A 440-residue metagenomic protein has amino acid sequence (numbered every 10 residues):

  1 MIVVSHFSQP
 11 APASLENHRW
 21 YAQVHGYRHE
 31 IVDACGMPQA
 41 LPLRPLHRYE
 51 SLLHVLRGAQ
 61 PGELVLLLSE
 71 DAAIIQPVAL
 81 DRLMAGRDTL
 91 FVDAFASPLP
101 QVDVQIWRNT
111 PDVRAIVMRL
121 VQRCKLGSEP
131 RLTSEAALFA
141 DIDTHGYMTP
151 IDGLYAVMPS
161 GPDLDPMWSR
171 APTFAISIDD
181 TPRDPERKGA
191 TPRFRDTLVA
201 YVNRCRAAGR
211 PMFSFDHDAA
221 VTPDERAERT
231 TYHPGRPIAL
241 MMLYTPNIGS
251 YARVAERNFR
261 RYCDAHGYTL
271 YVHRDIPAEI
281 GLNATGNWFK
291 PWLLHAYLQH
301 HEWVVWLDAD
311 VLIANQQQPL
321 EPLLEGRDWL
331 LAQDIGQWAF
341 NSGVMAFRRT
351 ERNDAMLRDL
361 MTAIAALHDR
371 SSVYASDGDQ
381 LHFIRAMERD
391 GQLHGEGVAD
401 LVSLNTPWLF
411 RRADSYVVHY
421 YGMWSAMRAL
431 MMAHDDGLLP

Functional and structural regions predicted by a protein language model:
M1-E63, P111, R193-H300, V418-D435 (+1 more regions): N-terminal anchoring/stem segment of glycosyltransferases
P12-S14, P98-V104, P185-E186, Y251 (+2 more regions): Short, charged, surface-exposed secondary-structure boundary motifs
E50, A115-V221, T285, W292 (+1 more regions): Catalytic core and acceptor-binding pocket of nucleotide-sugar-dependent glycosyltransferases
A59, L83-A85, A96-P100, M167-R170 (+5 more regions): Extracellular/periplasmic catalytic domains that process cell-envelope and extracellular macromolecules
V65, V304: Short aromatic/hydrophobic "clamp" motif used to bind/position activated sugar donors
L68-D71, L307-D310: Active-site acidic Asp-centered loop
A72-V102, L312-S342: Conserved donor-nucleotide/metal-binding helix-loop-beta segment in metal-dependent transferases, i.e., the alpha-helix
D103-P111, G343-T350: Short glycine- and hydrophobic/aromatic-rich loop-to-beta-strand nucleating segment in the catalytic cores
